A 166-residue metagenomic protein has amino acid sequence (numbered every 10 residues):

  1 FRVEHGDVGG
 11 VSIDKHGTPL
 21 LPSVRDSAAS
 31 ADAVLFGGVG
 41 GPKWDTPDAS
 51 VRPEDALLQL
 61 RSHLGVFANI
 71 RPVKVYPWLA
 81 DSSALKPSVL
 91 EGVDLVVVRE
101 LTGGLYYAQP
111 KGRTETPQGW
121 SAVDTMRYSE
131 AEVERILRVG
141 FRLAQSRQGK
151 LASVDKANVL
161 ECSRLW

Functional and structural regions predicted by a protein language model:
R2, V34, K150: Residue-level detector of anion-binding/catalytic polar loops
R2-V11: A short beta-strand-loop structural module common to alpha/beta enzyme folds
V8, V39, V75, K156-A157: Short, ordered loop/turn segments at secondary-structure junctions
V11, P42-K43, V159-E161: Short, active-site-adjacent cap segments at secondary-structure transitions
V11-H16, S129-E130: Short, flexible loop segments at the rims of nucleotide/cofactor-binding pockets, characterized by
D14-V123: N-terminal glycine-rich phosphate/adenylate-binding segment common to multiple enzyme folds
P117-W166: Glycine-rich phosphate/diphosphate-binding loop of Rossmann-like nucleotide-binding domains
